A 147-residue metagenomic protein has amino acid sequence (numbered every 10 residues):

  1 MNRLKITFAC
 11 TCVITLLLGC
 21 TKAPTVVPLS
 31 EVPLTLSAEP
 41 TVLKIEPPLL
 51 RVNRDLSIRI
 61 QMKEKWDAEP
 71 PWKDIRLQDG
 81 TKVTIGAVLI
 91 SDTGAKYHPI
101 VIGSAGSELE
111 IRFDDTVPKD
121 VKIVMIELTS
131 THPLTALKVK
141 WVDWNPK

Functional and structural regions predicted by a protein language model:
M1-L18: Sec-dependent bacterial lipoprotein signal peptides
C20-K147: Acidic, Ser/Thr/Pro
